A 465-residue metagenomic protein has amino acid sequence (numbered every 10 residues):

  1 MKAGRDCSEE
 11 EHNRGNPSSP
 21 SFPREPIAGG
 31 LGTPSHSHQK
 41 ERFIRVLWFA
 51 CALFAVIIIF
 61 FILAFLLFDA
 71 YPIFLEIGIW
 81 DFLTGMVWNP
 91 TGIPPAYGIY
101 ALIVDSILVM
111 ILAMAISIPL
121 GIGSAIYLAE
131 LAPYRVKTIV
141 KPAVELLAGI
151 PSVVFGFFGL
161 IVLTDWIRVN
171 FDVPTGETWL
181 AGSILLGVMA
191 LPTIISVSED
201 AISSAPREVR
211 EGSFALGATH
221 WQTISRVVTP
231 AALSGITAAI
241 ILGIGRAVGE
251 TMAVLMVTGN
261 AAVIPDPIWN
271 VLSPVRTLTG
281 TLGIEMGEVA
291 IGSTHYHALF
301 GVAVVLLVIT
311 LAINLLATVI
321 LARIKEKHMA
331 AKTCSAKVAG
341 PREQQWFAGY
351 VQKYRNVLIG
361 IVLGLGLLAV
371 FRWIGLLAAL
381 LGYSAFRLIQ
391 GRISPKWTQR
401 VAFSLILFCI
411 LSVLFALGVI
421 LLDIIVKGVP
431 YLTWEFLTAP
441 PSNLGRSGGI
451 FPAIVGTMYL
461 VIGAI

Functional and structural regions predicted by a protein language model:
G30-L47, L67-A113, P133-Y134, I284-Y296 (+5 more regions): Periplasmic/extracellular loop-to-transmembrane helix junction in inner-membrane transport proteins
H36, A113-V144, A317-E326, R387-P395 (+1 more regions): Transmembrane-helix boundary motif in ABC transporter permease subunits
F60, A64, P119-I126, A143 (+8 more regions): Membrane-embedded alpha-helices of multi-pass transport/permease systems
L120-G159, S196-V197, A330-L358, Q399-S404: Cytoplasmic-entry segments and transmembrane alpha-helices of multi-pass inner-membrane transporters
E145-S183, G187: Generic hydrophobic transmembrane alpha-helix motif, especially the helices
V169, V254-V308: Interhelical loop and adjacent transmembrane-helix boundary motif in polytopic membrane transport permeases
V197-S198, F214, A218-T258: Transmembrane alpha-helices
E199-R210, F214, G287-V338, G382-L388: C-terminal transmembrane helix and the adjacent membrane-cytosol boundary/short C-terminal tail of inner/organellar
